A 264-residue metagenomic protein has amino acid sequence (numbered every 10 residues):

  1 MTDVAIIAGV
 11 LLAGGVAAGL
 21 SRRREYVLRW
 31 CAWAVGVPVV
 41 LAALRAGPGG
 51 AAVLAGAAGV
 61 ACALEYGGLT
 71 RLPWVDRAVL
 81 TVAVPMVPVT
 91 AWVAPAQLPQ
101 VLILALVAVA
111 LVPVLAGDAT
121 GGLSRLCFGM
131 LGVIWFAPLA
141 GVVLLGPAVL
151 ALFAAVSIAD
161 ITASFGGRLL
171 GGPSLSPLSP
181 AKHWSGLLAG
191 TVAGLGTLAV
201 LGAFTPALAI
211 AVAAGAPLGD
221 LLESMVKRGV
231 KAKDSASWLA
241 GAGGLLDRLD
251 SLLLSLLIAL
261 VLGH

Functional and structural regions predicted by a protein language model:
T2-H183, L187-L195, A199-A214: Membrane-embedded alpha-helical bundles of polytopic integral membrane proteins
E223: Acidic, glycine-rich loop-and-beta core segments that form the ion-binding/anion-interacting portion of active sites
R228-L252: Interfacial loop-to-transmembrane junctions
L260-H264: Juxtamembrane boundary at the C-terminal end of a transmembrane helix
